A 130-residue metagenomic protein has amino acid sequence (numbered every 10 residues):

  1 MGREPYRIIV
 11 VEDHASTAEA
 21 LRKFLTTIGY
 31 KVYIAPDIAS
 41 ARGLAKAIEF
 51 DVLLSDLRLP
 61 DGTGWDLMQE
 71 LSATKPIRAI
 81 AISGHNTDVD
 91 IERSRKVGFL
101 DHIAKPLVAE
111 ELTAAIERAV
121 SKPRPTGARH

Functional and structural regions predicted by a protein language model:
A15-Y33: Two-component/phosphorelay signaling modules centered on CheY-like receiver
I34-V52, E70: Acidic, metal-coordinating helix/loop segments flanking the phosphotransfer/catalytic sites of two-component signaling
D37, T63-D66: Acidic catalytic/metal-coordinating carboxylates
D56, S83: Active-site residues of response regulator receiver
P60, T87: The feature encodes the CheY-like receiver
W65-P76: Short amphipathic alpha-helix used as the core "switch/output" element in two-component signaling
V89, L107-I116: C-terminal output helix
L100: Short, glycine/charged-rich "phosphate-handling" switch motifs in NTP-dependent and phosphotransfer domains
